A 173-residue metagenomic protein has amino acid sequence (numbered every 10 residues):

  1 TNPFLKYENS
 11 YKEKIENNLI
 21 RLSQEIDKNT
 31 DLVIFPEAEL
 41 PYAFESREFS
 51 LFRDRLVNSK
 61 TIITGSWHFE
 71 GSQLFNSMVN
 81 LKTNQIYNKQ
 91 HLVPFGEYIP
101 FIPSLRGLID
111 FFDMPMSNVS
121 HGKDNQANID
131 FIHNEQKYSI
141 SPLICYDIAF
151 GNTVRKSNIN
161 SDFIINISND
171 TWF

Functional and structural regions predicted by a protein language model:
F4, E8-E13, N17-N18, K28 (+1 more regions): Solvent-exposed soluble domains appended to multi-pass membrane proteins
